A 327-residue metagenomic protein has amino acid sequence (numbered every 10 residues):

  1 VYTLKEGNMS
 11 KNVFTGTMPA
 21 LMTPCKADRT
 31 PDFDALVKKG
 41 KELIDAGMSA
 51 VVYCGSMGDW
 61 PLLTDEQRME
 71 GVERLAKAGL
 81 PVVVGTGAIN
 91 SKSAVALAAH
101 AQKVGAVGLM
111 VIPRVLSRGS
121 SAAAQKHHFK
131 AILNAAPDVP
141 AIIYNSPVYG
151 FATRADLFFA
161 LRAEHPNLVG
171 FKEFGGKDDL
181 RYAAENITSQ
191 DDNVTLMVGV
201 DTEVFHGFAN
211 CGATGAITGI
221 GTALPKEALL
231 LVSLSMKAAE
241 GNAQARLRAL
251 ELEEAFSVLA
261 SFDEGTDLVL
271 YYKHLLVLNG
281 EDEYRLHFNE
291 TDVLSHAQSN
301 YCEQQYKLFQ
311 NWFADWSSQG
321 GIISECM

Functional and structural regions predicted by a protein language model:
V1-N8: Short, Lys/Arg-enriched N-terminal segments with co-localized hydrophobic residues within the first ~10-30 amino acids
S10-A152, A160, W316: Active-site beta->alpha loop and helix N-cap motifs at the rims of alpha/beta catalytic domains
V13-T23, A46, N210-A213, I217-M327: C-terminal alpha-helical cap/extension of soluble enzyme domains
L36, R68, V72, A94 (+5 more regions): A general structural signal for well-ordered alpha-helical segments in protein cores
A131-P137, S146-D267: Catalytic alpha/beta core domains of metabolic enzymes, predominantly
A141-I142, G170, Y284: Secondary-structure boundary/capping residues
